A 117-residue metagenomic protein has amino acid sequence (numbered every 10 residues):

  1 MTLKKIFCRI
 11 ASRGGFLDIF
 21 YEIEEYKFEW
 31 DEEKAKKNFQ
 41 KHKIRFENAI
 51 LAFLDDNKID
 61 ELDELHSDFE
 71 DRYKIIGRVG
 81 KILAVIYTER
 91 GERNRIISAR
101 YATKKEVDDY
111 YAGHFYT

Functional and structural regions predicted by a protein language model:
M1-T117: Ribonuclease/tRNase effector modules and their secretory precursors
